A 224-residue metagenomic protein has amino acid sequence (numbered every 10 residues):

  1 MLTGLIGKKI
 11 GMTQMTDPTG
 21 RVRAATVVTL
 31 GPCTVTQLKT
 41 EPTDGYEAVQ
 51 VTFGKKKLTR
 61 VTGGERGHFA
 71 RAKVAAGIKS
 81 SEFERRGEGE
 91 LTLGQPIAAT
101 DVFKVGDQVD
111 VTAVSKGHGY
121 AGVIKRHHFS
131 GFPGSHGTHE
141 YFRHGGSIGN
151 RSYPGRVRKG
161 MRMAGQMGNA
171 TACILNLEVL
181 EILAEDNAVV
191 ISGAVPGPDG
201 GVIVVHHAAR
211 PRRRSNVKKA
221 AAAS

Functional and structural regions predicted by a protein language model:
M1-S224: Extended basic (Lys/Arg/His-rich) segments that typically form rRNA-contacting surfaces in ribosomal proteins
